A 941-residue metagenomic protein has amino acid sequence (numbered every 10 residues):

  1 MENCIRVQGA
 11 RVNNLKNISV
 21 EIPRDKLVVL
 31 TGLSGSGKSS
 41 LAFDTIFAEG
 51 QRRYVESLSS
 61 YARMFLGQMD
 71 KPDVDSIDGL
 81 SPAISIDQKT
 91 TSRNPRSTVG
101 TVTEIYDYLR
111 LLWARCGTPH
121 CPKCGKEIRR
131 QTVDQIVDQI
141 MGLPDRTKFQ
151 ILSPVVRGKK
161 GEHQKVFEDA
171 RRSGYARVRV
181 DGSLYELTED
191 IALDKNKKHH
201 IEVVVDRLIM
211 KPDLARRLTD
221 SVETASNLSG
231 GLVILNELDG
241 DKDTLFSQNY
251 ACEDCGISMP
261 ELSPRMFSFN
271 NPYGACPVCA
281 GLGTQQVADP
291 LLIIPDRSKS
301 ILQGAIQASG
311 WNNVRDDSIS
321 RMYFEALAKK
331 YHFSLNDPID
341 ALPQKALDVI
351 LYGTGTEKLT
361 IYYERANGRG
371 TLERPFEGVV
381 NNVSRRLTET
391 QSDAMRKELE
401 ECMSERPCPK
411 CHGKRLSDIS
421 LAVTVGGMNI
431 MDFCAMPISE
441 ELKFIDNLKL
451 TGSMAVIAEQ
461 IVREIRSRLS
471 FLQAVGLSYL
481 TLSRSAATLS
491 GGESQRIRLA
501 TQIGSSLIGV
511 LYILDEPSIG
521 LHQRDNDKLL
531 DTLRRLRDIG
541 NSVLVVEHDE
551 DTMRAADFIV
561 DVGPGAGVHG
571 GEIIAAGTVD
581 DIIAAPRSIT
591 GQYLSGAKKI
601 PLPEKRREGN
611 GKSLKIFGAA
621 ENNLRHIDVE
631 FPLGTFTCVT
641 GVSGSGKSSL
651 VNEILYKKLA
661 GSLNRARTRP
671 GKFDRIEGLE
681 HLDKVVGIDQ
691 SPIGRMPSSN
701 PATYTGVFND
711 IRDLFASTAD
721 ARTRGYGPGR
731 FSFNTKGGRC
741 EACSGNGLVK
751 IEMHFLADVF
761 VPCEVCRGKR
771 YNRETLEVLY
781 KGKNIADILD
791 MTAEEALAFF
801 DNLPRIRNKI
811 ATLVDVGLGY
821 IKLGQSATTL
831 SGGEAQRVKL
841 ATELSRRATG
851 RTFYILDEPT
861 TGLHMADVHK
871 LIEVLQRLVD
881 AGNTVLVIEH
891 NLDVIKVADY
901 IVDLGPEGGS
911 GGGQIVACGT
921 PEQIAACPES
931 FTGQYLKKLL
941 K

Functional and structural regions predicted by a protein language model:
M1-K941: Conserved phosphate-binding elements of NTP-dependent enzyme cores
